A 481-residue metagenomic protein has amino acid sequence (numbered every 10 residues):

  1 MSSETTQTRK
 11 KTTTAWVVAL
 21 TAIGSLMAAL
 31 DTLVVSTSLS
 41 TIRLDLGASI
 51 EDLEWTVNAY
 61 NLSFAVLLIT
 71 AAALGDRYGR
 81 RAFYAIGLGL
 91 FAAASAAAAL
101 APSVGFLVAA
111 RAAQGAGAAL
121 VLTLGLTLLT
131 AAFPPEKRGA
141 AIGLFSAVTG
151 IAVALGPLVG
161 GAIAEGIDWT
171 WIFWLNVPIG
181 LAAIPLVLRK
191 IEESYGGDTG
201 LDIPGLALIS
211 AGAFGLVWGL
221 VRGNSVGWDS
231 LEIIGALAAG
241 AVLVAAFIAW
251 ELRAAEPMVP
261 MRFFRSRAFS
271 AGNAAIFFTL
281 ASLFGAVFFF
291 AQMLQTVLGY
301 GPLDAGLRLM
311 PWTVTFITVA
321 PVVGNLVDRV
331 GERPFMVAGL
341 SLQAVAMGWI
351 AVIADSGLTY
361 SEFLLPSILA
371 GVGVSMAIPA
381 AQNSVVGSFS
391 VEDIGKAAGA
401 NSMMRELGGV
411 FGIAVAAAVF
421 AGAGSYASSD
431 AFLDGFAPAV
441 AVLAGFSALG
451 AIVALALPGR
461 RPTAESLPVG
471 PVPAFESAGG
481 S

Functional and structural regions predicted by a protein language model:
M1-T13, L457-S481: Intrinsic disorder in cytosolic terminal tails and internal cytosolic loops of multi-pass membrane transporters
S2-R189, V319-V323, V327-V337, S341-D355 (+2 more regions): Transmembrane-helix bundle of Major Facilitator Superfamily
W16-T37, I50, T56, A147 (+7 more regions): 12-transmembrane solute porter fold
E51-D52, G105-A113, I167-L175, T199-D202 (+3 more regions): Interfacial loop-to-helix junctions that mark the boundaries of transmembrane helices in multi-pass membrane
G75-A82, P135-A140, Y195-L201, P257-P260 (+1 more regions): Interfacial helix-loop-helix linkers and transmembrane-helix boundary segments in multi-pass membrane proteins
L126-T127, L186, A211-G215, G219: Specific aromatic-rich, kink-prone transmembrane helix
P134-P135, E192-D198, V217-I234: Alpha-helical transmembrane bundle and helix-membrane interface signal in multi-pass integral membrane proteins
I184-I203, V226, A249-M258, D355 (+1 more regions): Helix-loop junctions on the cytosolic side of multi-pass membrane transporters, especially the intracellular loop
